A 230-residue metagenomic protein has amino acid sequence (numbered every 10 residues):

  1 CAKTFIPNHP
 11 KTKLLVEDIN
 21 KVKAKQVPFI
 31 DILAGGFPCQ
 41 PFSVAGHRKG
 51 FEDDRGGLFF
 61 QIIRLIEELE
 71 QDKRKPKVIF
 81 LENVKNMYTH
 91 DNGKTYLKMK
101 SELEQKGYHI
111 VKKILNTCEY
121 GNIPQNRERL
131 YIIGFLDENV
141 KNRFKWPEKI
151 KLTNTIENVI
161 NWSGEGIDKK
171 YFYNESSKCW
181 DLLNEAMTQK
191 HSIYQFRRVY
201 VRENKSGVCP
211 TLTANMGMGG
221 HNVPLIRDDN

Functional and structural regions predicted by a protein language model:
C1-K21: SAM cofactor-binding core of SAM-dependent methyltransferases, primarily the Rossmann-like beta-alpha-beta module
C1-N8, W146, S176, T188 (+1 more regions): Short intrinsically disordered, low-complexity coil segments enriched in acidic
K13-L15, R74-K75, H221: Secondary-structure boundary/capping residues
V16, A34, F80-L81: Generic enzyme active-site microenvironment
V22-I30, F42-T211, N215: Class I S-adenosyl-L-methionine
P38: Short glycine-/small-residue-rich Rossmann-like dinucleotide-binding loops
G217-G219: Short, charged/polar surface micro-motifs in flexible loops or helix N-caps
N222-N230: Short, surface-exposed loop/helix-turn segments at secondary-structure junctions that function as lids/hinges flanking
